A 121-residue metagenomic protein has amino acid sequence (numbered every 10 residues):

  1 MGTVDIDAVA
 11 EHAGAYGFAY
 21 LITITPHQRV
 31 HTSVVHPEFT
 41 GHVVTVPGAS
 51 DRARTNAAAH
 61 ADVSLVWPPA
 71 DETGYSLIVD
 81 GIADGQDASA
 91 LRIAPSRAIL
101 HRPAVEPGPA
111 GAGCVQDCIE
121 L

Functional and structural regions predicted by a protein language model:
M1-F18: Short, basic/aromatic recognition patches
Y16-A49: Short beta-strand segments
R29, G41, A49-G113: Short, structured beta-strand-loop surface elements
V35, P103-V105, E120: Short capping/connector residues at structural and topological boundaries
G113-L121: Charged phosphate-binding loop/patch that engages nucleotide di/tri-phosphates or the phosphate backbone of nucleic
